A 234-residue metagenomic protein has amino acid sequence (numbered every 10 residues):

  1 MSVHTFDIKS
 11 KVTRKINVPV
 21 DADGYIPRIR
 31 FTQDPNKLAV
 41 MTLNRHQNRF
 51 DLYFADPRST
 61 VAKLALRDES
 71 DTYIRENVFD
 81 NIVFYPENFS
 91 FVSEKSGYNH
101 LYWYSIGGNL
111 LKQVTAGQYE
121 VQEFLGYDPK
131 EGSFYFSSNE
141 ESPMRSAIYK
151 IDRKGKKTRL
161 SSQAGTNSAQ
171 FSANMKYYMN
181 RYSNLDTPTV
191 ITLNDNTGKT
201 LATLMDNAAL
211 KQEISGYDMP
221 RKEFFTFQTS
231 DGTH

Functional and structural regions predicted by a protein language model:
M1-S2, T13-I16, Y25-R30, N36-L43 (+6 more regions): Non-catalytic accessory segments flanking enzyme active sites
S2-I8, Y53-S59, W103-G107, Y149-R153 (+1 more regions): Beta-propeller blade signature
D7-S10, V20, Q33, E69 (+4 more regions): Short, flexible loop/turn elements at secondary-structure junctions
F31-Q33, A39-H46, A55-D56, N81-G97 (+6 more regions): Beta-strand C-termini and the immediately following turn/loop, strongest in propeller blades
Q47-R49, S59, Y98, R145 (+2 more regions): Surface-exposed loop/turn positions within WD40 beta-propeller blades
Y98-H100, L110-L111: Glycine-enriched catalytic-core subsegment of oxygenase/oxidase enzymes
L110, V121-G126: A structural signal for short, hydrophobic beta-strand segments that form beta-sheets in beta-rich/all-beta domains
V121, F136-Y149: Eukaryotic, compositionally biased intrinsically disordered regions
